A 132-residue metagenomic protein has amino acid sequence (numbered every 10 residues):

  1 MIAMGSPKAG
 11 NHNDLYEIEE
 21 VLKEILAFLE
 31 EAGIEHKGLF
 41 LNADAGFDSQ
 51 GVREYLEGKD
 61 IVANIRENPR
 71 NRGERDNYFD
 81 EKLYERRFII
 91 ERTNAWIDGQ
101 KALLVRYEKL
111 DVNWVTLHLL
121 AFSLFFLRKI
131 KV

Functional and structural regions predicted by a protein language model:
M1-G33: Electropositive, glycine- and tryptophan-enriched low-complexity nucleic-acid-binding patches
A9, G46, L124: Short, glycine/serine-rich, charged loops/turns that create anion-binding and catalytic segments at active sites
D14-E17, I89, T116-L119: Catalytic-loop motifs flanking and including active-site residues across diverse enzymes
K23, A102, F125: Residue-level marker of positions within ordered structural domains that often coincide with functionally constrained
E30, E35-F40, A45-L110: Helix-centered, glycine/charged polyanion-binding patches within enzymatic domains that contact phosphate-containing
L117-V132: Charged phosphate-binding loop/patch that engages nucleotide di/tri-phosphates or the phosphate backbone of nucleic
